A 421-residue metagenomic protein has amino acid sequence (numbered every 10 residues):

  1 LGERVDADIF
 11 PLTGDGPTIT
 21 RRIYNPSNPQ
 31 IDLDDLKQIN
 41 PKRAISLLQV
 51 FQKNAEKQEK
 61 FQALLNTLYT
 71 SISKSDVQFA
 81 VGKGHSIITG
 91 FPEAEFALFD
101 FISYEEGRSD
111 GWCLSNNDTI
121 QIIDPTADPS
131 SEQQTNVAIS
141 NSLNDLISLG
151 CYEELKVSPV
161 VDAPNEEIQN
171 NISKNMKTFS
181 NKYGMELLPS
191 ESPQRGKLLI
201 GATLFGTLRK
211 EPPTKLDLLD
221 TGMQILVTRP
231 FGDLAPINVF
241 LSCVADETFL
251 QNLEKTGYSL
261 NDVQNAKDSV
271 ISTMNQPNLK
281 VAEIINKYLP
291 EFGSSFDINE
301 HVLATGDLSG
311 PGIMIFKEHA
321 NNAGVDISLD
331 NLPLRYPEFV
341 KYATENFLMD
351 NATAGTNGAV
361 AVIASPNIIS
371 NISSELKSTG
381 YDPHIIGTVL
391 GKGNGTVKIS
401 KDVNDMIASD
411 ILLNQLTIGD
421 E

Functional and structural regions predicted by a protein language model:
L1-E421: Helix-biased detector of long, well-ordered alpha-helical tracts
